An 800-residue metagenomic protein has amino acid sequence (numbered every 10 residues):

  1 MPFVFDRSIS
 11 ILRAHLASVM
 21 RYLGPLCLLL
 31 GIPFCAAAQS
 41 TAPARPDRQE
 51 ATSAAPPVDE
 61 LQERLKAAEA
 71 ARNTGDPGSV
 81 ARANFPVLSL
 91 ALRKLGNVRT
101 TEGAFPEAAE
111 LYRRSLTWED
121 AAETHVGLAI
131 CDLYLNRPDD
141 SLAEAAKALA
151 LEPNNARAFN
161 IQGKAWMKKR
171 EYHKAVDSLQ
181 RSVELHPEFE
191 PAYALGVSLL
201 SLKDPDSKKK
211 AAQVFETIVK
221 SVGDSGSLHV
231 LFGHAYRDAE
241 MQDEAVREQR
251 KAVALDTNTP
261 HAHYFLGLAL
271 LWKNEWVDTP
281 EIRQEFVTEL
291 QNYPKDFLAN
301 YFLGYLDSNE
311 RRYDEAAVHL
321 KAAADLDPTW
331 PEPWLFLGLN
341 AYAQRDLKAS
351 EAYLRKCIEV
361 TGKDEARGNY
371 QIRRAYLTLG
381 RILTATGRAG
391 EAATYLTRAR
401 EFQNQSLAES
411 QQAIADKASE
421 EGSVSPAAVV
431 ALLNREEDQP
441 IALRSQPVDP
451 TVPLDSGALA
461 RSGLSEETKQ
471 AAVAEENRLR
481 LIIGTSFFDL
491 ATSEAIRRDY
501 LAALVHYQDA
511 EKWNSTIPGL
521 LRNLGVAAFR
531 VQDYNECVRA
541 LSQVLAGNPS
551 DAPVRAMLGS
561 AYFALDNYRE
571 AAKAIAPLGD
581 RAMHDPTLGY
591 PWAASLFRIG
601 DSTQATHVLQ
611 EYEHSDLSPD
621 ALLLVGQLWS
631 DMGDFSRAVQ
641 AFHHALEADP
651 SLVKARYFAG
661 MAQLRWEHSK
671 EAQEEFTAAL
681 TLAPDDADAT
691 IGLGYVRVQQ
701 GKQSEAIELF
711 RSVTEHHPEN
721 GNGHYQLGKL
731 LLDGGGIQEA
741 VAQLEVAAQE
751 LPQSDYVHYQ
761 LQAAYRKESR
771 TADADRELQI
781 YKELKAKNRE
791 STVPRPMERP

Functional and structural regions predicted by a protein language model:
E50-E60, V80-L90, V219-S221, L290-Q291 (+3 more regions): TPR-adjacent "capping" and linker segments in tetratricopeptide-repeat scaffold/adaptor proteins
D59-P77, L88-A104, E110, I482-D509 (+1 more regions): Alpha-helical segment of the N-proximal tetratricopeptide repeat
L61, S89, A122-E123, A156-R157 (+18 more regions): Helix-start (N-cap) detector for alpha-helical repeat units in TPR-like alpha-solenoids, especially tetratricopeptide
E69, N97, I130, K164 (+15 more regions): Residue-level recognition of tetratricopeptide repeat
G75, T101-L111, Y134-K147, K169-R181 (+16 more regions): Structural signature of tandem alpha-helical TPR/SEL1-like repeats, specifically the intra-repeat loop/turn
K94, G127, I161, A194-L195 (+15 more regions): Canonical tetratricopeptide repeat
T117-W118, L151, E184-L185, S221 (+15 more regions): Structural marker of alpha-solenoid helical repeat scaffolds
E391-S456, S462, Q470, L481 (+1 more regions): Terminal, low-structured helical/coil segments at or just beyond the last alpha-helical repeat
